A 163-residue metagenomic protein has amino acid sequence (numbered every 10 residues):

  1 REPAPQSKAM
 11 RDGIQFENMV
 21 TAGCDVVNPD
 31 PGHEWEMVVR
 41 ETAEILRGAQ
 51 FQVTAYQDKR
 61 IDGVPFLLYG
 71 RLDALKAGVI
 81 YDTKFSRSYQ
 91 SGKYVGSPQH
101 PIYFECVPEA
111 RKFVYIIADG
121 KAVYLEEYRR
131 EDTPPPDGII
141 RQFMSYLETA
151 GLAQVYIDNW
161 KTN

Functional and structural regions predicted by a protein language model:
R1-L72, W160-N163: Metal-dependent nuclease catalytic cores that hydrolyze phosphodiester bonds in DNA/RNA, characterized by
G48, V53-Y156: Mg2+/Mn2+-dependent nuclease catalytic core
